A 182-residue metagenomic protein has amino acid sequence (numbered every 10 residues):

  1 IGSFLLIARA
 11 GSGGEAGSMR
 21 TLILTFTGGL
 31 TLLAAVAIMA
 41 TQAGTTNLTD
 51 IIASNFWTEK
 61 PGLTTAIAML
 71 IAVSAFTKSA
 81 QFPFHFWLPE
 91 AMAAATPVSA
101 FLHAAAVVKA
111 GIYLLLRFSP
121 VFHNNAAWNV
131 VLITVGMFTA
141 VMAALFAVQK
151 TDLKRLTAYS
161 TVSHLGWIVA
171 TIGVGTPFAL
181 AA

Functional and structural regions predicted by a protein language model:
G2-A182: Hydrophobic transmembrane alpha-helices and their helix-loop junctions in integral membrane proteins
